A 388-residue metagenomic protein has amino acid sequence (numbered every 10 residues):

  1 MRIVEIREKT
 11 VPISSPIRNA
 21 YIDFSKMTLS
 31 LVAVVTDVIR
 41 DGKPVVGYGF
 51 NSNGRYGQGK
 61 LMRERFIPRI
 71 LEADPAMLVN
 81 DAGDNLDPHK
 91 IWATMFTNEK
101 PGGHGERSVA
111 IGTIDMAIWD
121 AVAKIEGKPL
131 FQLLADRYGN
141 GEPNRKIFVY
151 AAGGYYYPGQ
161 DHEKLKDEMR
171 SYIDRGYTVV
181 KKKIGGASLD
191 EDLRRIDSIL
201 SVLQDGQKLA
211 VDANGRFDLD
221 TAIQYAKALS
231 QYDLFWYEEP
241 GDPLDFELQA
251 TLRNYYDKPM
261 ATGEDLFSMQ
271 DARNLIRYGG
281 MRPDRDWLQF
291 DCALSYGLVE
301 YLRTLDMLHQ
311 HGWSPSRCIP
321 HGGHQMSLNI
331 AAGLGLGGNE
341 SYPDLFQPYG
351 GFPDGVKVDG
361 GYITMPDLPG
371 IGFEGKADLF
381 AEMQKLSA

Functional and structural regions predicted by a protein language model:
M1-R55, G59, Y349: Structured beta-strand/loop patches that form or line metal/cofactor-binding pockets in enzymes
L31, K146-Y150, T178-K181, G206-A210 (+5 more regions): Structural preference for beta-strand elements that scaffold enzyme active sites
V32, P44, I114, G127 (+7 more regions): Conserved, mostly hydrophobic/aromatic
I39-I125: Metal- or metallocofactor-binding catalytic centers and their adjacent structured scaffolds across diverse enzyme
E106-V109, D115-P158: Glycine-rich, aromatic-flanked loop segments that form ligand/cofactor-binding clefts across common enzyme folds
D136-Y256: Metal-dependent enolase-superfamily TIM-barrel catalytic cores that perform enediolate-based chemistry
L244-Y362, P366: Shared catalytic-loop signature of beta/alpha-barrel
G370-A388: Extended hydrophobic packing segments that form well-structured cores
